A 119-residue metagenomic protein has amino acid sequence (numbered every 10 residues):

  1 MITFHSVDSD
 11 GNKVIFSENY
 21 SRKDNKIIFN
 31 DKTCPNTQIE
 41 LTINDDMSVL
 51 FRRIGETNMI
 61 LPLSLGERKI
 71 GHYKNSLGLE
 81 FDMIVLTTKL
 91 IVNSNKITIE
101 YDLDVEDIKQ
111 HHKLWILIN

Functional and structural regions predicted by a protein language model:
M1-T3, K23-I28, S48-L50, R68-I70 (+1 more regions): Short, hydrophobic/aromatic-rich segments at coil-to-beta transitions
M1-Y20: Charge-rich, low-complexity N-terminal segments
F4-D10, D31-T33, R53-G55, K74-L77 (+1 more regions): Short acidic, glycine-rich loop/turn motifs
V14-M59: Short, well-structured hydrophobic secondary-structure segments
N19-S21, I43, K89-L90, I116-I118: Extended lipid/amphipathic-ligand handling interfaces
Q38-D45, L61-P62, M83, L114-N119: Broad, structure-driven detector of short, well-ordered beta-strand segments within folded domains
S64-I91, Q110: Terminal, non-globular segments
S94-N119: Mixed-charge, glycine-accented linear interaction segment located at domain edges/termini
